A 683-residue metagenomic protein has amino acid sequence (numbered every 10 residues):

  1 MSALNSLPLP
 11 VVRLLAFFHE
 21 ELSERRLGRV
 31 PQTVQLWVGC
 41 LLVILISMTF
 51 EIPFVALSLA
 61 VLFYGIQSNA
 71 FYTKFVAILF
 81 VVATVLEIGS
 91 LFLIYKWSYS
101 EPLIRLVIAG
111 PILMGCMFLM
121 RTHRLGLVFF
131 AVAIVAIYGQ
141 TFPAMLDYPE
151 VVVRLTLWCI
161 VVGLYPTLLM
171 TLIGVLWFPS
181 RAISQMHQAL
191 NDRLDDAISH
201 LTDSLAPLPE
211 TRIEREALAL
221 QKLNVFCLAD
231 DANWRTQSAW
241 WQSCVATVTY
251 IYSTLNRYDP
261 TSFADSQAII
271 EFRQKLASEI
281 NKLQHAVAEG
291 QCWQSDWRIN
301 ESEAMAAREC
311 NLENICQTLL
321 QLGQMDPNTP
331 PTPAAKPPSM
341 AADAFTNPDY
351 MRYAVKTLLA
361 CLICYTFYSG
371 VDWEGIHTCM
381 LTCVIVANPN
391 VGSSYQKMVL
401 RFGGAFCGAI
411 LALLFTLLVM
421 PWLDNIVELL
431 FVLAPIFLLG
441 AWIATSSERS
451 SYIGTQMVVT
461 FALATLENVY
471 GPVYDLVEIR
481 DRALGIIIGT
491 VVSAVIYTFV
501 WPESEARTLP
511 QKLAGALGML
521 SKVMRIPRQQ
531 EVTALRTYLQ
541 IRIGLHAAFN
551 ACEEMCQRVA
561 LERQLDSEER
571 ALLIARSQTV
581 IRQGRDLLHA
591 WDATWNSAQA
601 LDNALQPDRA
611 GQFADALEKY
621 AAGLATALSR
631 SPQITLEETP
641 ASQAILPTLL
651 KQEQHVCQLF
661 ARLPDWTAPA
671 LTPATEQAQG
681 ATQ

Functional and structural regions predicted by a protein language model:
M1-V34, L41, T49, E150-V151 (+4 more regions): Long, hydrophobic alpha-helical segments that serve as membrane-spanning/inserting helices
L9-F18, T33-K74, T84-G89, L106-I173 (+4 more regions): Pore- and pathway-forming membrane helices of multi-pass small-molecule/ion transporters and channels
R26-P31, I46-I52, K74-V82, W97-I104 (+5 more regions): Membrane-entry segments of alpha-helical transmembrane domains in multi-pass membrane proteins
L42, K74-I78, K96-E101, D147-E150 (+10 more regions): A cross-kingdom feature marking solvent-exposed beta-strand/loop segments within repeated, beta-rich binding/scaffold
V61-L62, A354-T366, I376-A387, F402-L414 (+7 more regions): Alpha-helical transmembrane segments of multi-pass membrane proteins
L125-F129, V175-Q188, S447-S451, V477 (+1 more regions): Juxtamembrane/interface segments at transmembrane-helix termini
L418-V419, L423-L430, A434-L438, S446-Y474 (+3 more regions): C-terminal functional regions that serve as terminal interaction/effector modules
